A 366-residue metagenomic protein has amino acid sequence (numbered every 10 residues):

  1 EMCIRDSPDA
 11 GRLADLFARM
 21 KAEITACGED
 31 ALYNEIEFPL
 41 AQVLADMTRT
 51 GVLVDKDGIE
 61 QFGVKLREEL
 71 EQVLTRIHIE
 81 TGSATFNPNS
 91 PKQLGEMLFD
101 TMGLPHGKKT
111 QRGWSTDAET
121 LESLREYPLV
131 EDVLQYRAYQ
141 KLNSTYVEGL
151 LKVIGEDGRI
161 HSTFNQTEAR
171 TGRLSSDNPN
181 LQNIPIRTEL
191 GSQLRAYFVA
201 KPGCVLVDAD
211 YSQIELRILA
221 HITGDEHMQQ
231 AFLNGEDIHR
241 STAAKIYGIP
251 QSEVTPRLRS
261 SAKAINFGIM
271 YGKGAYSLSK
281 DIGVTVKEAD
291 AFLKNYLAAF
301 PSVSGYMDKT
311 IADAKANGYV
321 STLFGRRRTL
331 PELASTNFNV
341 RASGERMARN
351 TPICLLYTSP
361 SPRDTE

Functional and structural regions predicted by a protein language model:
E1, R5-E189, V199, V205 (+6 more regions): Conserved "right-hand" nucleotidyltransferase catalytic core of DNA-directed polymerases
I4, Y357, D364-E366: Single conserved hydrophobic/aromatic residue that forms the stacking wall/gate of nucleotide- or nucleobase-binding
P8, N89, D210, I214 (+3 more regions): A generic structural signal for residues located within well-ordered alpha-helices of large catalytic or ligand-binding
L13, L190-F198, S335-S343: Active-site-adjacent bridging/hinge elements
M20-D30, E226-F232, P250-V254: Short, polar/flexible loop-turn hinges at active-site or ligand-entry regions and domain interfaces
R49, D157, H161-S162, Q166-A169 (+1 more regions): Conserved catalytic core of nucleic-acid polymerases
A196-Y197, L206-A209, R217-I218, G224: C-terminal RecA-like lobe
E215-K245: Metal-dependent catalytic core segments for phosphate chemistry
